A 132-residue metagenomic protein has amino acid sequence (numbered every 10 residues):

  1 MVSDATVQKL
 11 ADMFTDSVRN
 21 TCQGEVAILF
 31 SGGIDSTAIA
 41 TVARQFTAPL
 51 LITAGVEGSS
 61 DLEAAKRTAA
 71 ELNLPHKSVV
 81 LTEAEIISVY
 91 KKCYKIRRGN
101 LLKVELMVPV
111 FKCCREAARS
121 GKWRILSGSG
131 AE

Functional and structural regions predicted by a protein language model:
V2-E132: ATP-dependent adenylate-handling active sites, centered on carboxylate activation for C-N bond formation
